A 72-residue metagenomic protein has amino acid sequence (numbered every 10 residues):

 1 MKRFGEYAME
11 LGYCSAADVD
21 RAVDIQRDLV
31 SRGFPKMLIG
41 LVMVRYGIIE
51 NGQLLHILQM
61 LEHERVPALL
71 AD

Functional and structural regions predicted by a protein language model:
M1-D72: Non-catalytic accessory regions
